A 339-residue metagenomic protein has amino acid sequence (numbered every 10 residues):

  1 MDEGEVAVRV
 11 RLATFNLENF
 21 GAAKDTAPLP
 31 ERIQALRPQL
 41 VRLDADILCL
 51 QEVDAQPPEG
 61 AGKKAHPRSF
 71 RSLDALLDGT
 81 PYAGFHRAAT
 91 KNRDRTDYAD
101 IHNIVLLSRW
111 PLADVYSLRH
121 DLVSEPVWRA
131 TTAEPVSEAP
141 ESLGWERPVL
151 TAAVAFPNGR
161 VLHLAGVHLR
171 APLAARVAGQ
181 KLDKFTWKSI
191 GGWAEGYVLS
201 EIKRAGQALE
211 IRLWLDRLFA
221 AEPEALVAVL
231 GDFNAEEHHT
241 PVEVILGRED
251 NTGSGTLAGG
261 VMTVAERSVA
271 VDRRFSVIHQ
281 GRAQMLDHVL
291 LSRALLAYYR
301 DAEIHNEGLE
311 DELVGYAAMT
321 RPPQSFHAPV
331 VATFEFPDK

Functional and structural regions predicted by a protein language model:
M1-I104, K184-S189, K203, A208-L209 (+4 more regions): N-terminal, active-site-proximal structural segment of metallo-dependent hydrolase catalytic domains
R9-A22, S117-L118, V161-R170, S189-Y197: Active-site-proximal beta-strand elements of phosphoester/diester hydrolases
E18, D54, H168-R170, F233-E236: Catalytic metal-binding/acid-base residues of hydrolase active sites
A23, E134-A139, W193-R204: Surface-exposed cleft-lining segments at the edges of enzyme active sites
A61-L173: Structured beta-strand-rich core segments of catalytic domains in phosphoester-bond hydrolases
A99, W110-T131, E138, S142-W145 (+3 more regions): Metal-dependent phosphoester-hydrolase catalytic domains
P172-E201: A solvent-exposed, charged loop/short amphipathic helix patch at secondary-structure junctions
A194-P223: A long, amphipathic alpha-helix that forms part of the scaffold/cap immediately adjacent to metal-dependent active
